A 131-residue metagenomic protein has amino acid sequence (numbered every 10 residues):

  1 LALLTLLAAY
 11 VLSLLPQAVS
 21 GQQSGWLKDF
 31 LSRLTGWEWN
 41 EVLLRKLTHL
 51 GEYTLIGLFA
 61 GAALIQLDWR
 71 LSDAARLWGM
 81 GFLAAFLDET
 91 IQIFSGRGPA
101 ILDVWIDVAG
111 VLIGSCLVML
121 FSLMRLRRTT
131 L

Functional and structural regions predicted by a protein language model:
L1-G61: "…centered on the first transmembrane helix and the immediately adjacent amphipathic helix/loop
L1-V11, G51, G79-L87, A109 (+2 more regions): Lipid-exposed faces of alpha-helical membrane segments in multi-pass integral membrane proteins
L12-L15, F94-S95, F121, R125: Helix-loop junctions at the membrane-solvent interface of multi-pass transporters, primarily the C-terminal
S24-S32, I65-R70, G79-L83: Short, motif-level signal for alpha-helix interfacial/capping segments enriched in acidic residues and aromatics/proline
G36-L47, W69-M80, L102: Membrane-interface starts of transmembrane alpha-helices
G51-L67, V111-R125: Membrane-interfacial alpha-helical segments at the cytosolic side of multi-pass membrane proteins
A85-A109: Interfacial helix-loop-helix junctions of multi-pass membrane proteins
R127-L131: Short, charged juxtamembrane terminal tails flanking transmembrane helices
